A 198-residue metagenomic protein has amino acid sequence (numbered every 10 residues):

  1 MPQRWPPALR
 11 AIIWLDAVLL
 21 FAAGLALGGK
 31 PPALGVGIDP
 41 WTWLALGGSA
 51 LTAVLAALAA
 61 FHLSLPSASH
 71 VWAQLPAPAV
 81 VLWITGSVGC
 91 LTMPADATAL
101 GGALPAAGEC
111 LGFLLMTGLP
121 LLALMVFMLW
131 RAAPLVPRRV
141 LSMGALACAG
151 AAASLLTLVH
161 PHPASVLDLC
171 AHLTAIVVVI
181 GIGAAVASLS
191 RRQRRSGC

Functional and structural regions predicted by a protein language model:
M1-Q3: Disordered, charged N-terminal biogenesis/targeting segments of membrane/secreted proteins
W5-G102: Selected alpha-helical membrane-embedding segments in polytopic membrane proteins
R10-V18, F113-L114, L141-A147: Select subsegments of transmembrane alpha-helices in polytopic membrane proteins, especially boundary-proximal
A17-F21, A53-A57, L119-L121, A147-S154 (+1 more regions): Hydrophobic alpha-helical transmembrane segments of multipass integral membrane proteins
G37-L44, L100-G112, S165-A175: Non-cytosolic membrane-interface motifs at loop->transmembrane helix junctions
G48-F61, L115-M125, I176-S188: Hydrophobic cores of alpha-helical transmembrane segments in multi-pass inner/ER membrane proteins, independent
G86-L141: Membrane-proximal helix-loop-helix units in multi-pass membrane proteins
F127-C198: Terminal transmembrane helical module of multi-pass membrane proteins
